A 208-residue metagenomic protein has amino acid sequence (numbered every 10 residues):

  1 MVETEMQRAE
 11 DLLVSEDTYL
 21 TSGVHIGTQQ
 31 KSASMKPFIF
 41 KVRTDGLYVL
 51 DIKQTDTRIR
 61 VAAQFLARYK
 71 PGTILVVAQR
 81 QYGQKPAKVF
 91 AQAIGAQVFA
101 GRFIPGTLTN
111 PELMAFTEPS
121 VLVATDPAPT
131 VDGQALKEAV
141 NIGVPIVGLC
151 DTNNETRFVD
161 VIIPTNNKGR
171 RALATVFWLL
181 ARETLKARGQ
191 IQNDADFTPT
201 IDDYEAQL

Functional and structural regions predicted by a protein language model:
V2-E205: Ribosome large-subunit tunnel/peptidyl-transferase-proximal elements
